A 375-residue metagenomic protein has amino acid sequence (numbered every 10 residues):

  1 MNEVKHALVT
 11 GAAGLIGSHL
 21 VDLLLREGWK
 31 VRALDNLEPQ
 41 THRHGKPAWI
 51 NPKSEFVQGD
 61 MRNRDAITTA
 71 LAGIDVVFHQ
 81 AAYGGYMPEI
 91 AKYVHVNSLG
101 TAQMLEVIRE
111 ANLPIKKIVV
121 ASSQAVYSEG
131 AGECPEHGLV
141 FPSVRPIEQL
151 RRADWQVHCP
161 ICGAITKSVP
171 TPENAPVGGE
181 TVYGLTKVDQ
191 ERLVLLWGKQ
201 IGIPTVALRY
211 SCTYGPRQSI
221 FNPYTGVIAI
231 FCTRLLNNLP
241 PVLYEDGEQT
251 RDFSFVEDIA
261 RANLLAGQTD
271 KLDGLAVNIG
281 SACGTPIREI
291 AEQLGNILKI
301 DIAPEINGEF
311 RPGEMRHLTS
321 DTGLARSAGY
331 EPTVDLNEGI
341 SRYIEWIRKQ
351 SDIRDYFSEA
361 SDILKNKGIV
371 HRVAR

Functional and structural regions predicted by a protein language model:
M1-S211, K367: N-terminal Rossmann-like NAD(P)+-binding domain of SDR-like oxidoreductases, especially those catalyzing
L20, L236-R375: C-terminal substrate-binding subdomain of Rossmann-fold SDR/epimerase-dehydratase oxidoreductases
R43-K46, E129-C134, Q218-N222, I290-A291 (+1 more regions): Short aromatic-enriched loop/helix-cap "lid" or pocket-rim segments at secondary-structure transitions that line
R62, P88, V96-L99, N174 (+7 more regions): Residue-level signal for the nucleotide or nucleotide-sugar donor/cofactor binding architecture
A82-Y86, S123-V126, C212-Q218, E248 (+2 more regions): Active-site proximal helix/loop that lines the substrate pocket of Rossmann-like NAD(P)-dependent oxidoreductase domains
T101-A102, V188-L195, I228-C232, R261 (+1 more regions): Conserved active-site helix of classical SDR/Rossmann-fold NAD(P)-dependent CH-OH oxidoreductases
C159, G163-T181, T205-I220, I230-S254 (+2 more regions): A conserved pocket-lining segment of Rossmann-fold NAD(P)-dependent short-chain dehydrogenase/reductase
